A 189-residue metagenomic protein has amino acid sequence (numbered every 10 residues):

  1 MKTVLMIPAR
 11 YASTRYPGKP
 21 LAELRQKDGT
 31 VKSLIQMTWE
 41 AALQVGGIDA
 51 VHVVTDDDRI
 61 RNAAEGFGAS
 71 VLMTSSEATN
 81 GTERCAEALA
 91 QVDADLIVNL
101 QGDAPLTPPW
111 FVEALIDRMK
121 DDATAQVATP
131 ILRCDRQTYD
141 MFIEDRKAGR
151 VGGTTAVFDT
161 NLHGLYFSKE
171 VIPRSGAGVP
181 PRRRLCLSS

Functional and structural regions predicted by a protein language model:
M1-G18: N-terminal nucleotide-binding beta1-loop-alpha1 segment
L5, V51-V53: Hydrophobic/aromatic residues located in beta-strands of well-ordered beta-sheets within soluble catalytic
P8, N99-Q101, P130-R133: Short beta-strand segments
P20-Q26: Short glycine-enriched, charge-decorated loop/helix-capping segments at active-site entrances that position
V31-A50, N62, F67: A short, N-terminal amphipathic alpha-helix
D49, D95, Q126: Conserved acidic residues
H52, D58-D117: Short phosphate-binding loop-to-helix
P108-S189: Conserved core of the sugar-phosphate nucleotidyltransferase
